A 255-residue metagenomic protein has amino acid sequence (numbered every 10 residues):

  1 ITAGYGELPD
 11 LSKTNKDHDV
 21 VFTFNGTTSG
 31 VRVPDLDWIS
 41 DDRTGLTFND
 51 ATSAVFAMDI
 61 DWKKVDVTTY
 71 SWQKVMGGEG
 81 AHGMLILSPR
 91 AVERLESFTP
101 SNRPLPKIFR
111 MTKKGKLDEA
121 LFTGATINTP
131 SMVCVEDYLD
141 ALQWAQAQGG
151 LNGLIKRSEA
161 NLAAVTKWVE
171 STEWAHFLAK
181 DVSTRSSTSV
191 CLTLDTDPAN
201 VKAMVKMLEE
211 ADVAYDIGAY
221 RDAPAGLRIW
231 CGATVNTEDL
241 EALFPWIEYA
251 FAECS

Functional and structural regions predicted by a protein language model:
T2-V55, V67: Active-site phosphate-binding strand-loop segment of PLP-dependent enzymes
W62-Q73, G83: Conserved active-site segment immediately N-terminal to the catalytic lysine that forms the internal aldimine
Q73-T166: Active-site C-terminal subdomain of aminotransferase-like
A175-A179, V213-A219: A short linear hydrophobic-aromatic micro-motif
H176-L208: Conserved PLP-binding catalytic core of the aspartate aminotransferase-like
V201-E210, A242-E248: Short amphipathic alpha-helices in soluble, non-transmembrane regions that often serve as interface/regulatory elements
R221-S255: PLP-dependent enzyme catalytic core of the Aspartate aminotransferase-like
